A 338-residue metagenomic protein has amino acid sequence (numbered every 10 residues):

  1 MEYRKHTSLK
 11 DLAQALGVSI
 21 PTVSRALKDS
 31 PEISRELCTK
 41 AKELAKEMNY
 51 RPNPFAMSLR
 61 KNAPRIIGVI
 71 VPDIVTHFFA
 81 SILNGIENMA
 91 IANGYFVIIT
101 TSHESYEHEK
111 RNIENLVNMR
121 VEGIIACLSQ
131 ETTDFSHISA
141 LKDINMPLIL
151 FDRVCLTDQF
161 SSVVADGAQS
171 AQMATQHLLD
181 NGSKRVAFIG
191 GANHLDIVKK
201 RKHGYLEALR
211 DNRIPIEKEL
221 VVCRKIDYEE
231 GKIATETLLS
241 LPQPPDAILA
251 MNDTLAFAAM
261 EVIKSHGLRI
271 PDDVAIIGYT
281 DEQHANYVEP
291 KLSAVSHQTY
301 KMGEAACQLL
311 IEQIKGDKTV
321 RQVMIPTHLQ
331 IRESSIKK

Functional and structural regions predicted by a protein language model:
M1-R4, S8, N62-Q176, D180 (+1 more regions): Alpha-helical recognition/docking segments in bacterial nutrient-uptake and carbohydrate-utilization systems
M1-R65, I336: N-terminal helix-turn-helix DNA-binding module of bacterial transcription factors
S19, R65, E122, K184-R185 (+1 more regions): Short acidic/polar active-site loop segments enriched in Thr and Asp
P72-S81, I99-H108, Q130, R153 (+6 more regions): Hinge/beta->alpha junction and helix N-cap segments in small-molecule ligand-binding domains
A92-N93, I144, L209-I216, S240-P244 (+1 more regions): Short helix-capping segments at alpha-helix termini
A234-K338: Flexible loop/turn connectors
